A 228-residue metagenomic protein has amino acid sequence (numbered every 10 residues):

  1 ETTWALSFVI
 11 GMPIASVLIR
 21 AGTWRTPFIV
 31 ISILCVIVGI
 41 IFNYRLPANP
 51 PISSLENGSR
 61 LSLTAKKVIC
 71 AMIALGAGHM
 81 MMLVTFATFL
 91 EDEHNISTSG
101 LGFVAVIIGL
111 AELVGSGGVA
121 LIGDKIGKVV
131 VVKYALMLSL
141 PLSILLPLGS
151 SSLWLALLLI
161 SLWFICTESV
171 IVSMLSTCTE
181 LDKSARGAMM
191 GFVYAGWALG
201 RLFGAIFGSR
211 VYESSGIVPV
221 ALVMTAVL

Functional and structural regions predicted by a protein language model:
S7-I19, A87, F203-Y212: Small-residue (Gly/Pro/Ala) motifs that create kinks and tight helix-helix packing interfaces
I19, G115-G127, Y212: Helix-to-loop junctions at the C-terminal end of transmembrane segments in multipass secondary transporters
R20-S32, G208-V227: A membrane-interface helix-boundary motif in multi-pass transporters
P27, S32-I52: C-terminal membrane-cytosol helix-exit motif in multi-pass small-molecule transporters
L46-M72: Juxtamembrane intracellular "pre-TM" segments in multi-pass secondary transporters
A65-L113: Extracytoplasmic gate region of multi-pass secondary transporters
V129-M174: C-terminal transmembrane helical hairpin of 12-TM major facilitator-type secondary transporters
L181-S214: A late C-terminal transmembrane helix in Major Facilitator Superfamily
